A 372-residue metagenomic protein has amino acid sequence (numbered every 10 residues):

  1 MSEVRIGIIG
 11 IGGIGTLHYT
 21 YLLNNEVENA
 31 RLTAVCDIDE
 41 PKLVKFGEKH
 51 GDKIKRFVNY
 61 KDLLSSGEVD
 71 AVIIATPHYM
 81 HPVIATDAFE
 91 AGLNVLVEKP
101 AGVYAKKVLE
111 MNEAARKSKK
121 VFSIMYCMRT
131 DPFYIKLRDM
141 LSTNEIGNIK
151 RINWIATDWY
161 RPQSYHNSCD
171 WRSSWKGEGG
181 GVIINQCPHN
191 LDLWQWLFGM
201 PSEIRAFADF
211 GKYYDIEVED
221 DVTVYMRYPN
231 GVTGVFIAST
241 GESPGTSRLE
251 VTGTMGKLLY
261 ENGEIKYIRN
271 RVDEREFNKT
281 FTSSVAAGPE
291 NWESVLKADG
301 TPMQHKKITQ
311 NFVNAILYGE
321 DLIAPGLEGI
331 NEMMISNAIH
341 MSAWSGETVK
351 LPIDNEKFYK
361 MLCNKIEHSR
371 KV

Functional and structural regions predicted by a protein language model:
M1-E3, A71-I73, N314-V372: C-terminal helix-rich "cap/oligomerization" subdomain common to oxidoreductases
M1-G51: N-terminal Rossmann-like dinucleotide-binding module
K53-Y60: Conserved SAM-binding strand-loop segment of SAM-dependent methyltransferases
A71, P77-H78, P82-R129, N144: Beta-strand-loop-alpha-helix segment that lines the small-molecule cofactor/substrate pocket of alpha/beta enzymes
M128-D215, G346: Predominantly a Rossmann-like dinucleotide-binding segment in NAD(P)-dependent oxidoreductases
P188, Y213, I237-G245: Glycine-rich phosphate/pyrophosphate-binding beta-alpha loops
V224-G231, V251-G253: Active-site beta-strand termini and strand-to-loop segments that position acidic
Y228, M255-L327, K360-V372: C-terminal glycine/acidic-rich active-site capping loop/insertion
